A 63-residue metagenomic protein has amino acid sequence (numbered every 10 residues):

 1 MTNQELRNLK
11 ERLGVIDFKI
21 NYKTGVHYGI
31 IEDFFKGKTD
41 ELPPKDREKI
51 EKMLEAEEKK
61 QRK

Functional and structural regions predicted by a protein language model:
T2-E5, D46: N-terminal positioning helix adjacent to the helix-turn-helix/winged-helix DNA-binding module
Q4-I20: Short basic helix-loop element that most often maps to the first helix and adjoining turn of HTH DNA-binding modules
K10, T24, F35-K36, D46 (+1 more regions): DNA major-groove recognition helix of helix-turn-helix
H27-E41: Recognition helix of helix-turn-helix/homeodomain-like DNA-binding domains that insert into the DNA major groove
P44-Q61: DNA major-groove recognition helix of helix-turn-helix/homeodomain DNA-binding modules
